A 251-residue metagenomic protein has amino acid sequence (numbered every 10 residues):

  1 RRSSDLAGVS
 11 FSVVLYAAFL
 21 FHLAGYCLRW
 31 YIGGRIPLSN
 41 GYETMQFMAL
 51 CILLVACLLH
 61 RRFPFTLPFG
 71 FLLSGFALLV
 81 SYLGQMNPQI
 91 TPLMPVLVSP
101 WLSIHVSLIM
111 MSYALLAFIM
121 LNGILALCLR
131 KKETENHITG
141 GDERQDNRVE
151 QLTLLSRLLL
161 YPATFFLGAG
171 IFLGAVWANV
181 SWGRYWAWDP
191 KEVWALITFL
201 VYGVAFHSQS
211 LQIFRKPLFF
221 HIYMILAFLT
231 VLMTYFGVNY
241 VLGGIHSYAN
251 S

Functional and structural regions predicted by a protein language model:
R1-S3: Short, small-residue-biased leader/transition segments that mark boundaries at the very start of proteins
D5-L20, F65-L73, L152-T164, K216-M224: Membrane-interfacial loop-to-transmembrane alpha-helix junctions, especially the N-terminal start
F19-C27, G75-L83, A227-F236: Aromatic-anchored segments of alpha-helical transmembrane domains
A24-M45, M86-M110, G174-P190, N239-S251: Membrane-interface interhelical loops and short amphipathic "cap" helices that link adjacent transmembrane segments
Y42-Y82: Phosphate/diphosphate-binding loops
Q46-R61, L108-A126, A195-S208: Hydrophobic cores of alpha-helical transmembrane segments in multi-pass inner/ER membrane proteins, independent
R130-L155: Membrane-interfacial, low-structure loops and terminal tails that flank and connect transmembrane helices in multi-pass
